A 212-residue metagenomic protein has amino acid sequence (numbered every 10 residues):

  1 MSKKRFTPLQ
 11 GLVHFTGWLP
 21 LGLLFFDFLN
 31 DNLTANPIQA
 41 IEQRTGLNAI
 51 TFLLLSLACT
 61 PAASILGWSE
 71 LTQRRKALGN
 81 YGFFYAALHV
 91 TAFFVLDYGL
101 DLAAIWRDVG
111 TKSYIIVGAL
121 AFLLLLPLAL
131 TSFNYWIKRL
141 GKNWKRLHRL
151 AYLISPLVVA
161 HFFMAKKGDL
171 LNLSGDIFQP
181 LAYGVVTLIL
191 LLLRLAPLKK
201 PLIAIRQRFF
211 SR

Functional and structural regions predicted by a protein language model:
M1-R212: Membrane-embedded alpha-helical bundles that constitute the cytochrome b-like, heme-associated redox core of multi-pass
